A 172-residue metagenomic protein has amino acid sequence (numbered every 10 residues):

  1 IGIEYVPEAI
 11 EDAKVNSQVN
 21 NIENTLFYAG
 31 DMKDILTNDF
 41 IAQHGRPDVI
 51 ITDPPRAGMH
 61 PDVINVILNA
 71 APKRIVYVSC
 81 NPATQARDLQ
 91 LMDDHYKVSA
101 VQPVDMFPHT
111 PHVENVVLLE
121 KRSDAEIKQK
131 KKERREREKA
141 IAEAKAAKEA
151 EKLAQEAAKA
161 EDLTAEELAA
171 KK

Functional and structural regions predicted by a protein language model:
I1-K172: Rossmann-like S-adenosyl-L-methionine
